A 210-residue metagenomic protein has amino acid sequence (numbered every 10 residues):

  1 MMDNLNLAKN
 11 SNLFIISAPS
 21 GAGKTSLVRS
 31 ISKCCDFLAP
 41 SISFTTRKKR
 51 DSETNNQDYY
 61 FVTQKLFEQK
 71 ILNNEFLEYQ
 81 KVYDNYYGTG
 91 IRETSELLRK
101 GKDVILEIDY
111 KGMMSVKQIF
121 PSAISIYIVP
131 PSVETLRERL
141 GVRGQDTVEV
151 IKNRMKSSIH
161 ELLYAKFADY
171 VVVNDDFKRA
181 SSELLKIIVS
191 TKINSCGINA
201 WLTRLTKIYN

Functional and structural regions predicted by a protein language model:
D3-L7, Q145, H160-N210: NTP-dependent small-molecule kinase module
K9-F14: Pre-Walker A (Motif I) flank of P-loop NTPase domains
S17-P19: P-loop (Walker A) phosphate-binding loop of NTP-binding proteins
A22: ATP-binding Walker
T25: Walker A/P-loop
S32-S41: Post-Walker A helix-loop "phosphate-sensing" segment adjacent to the P-loop in P-loop NTPases
S43-V104, Y110-M114: ATP-dependent small-molecule kinase phosphotransfer cores that center on conserved nucleotide phosphate-binding segments
V104-D109, Q118-R143, V173-N174: Conserved phosphate-donor/acceptor-positioning beta-strand/loop module used by diverse small-molecule
